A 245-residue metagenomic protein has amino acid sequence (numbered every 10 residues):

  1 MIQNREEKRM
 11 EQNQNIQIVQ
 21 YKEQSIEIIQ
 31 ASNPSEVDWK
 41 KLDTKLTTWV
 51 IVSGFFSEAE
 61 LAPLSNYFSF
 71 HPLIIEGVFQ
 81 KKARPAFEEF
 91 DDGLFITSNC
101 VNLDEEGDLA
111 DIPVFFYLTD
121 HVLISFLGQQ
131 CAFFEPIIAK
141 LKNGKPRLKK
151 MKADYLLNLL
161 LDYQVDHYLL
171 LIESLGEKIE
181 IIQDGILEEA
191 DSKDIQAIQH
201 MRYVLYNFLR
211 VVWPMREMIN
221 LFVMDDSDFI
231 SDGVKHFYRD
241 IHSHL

Functional and structural regions predicted by a protein language model:
M1-H244: Peripheral, non-transmembrane regulatory/ligand-interaction domains of membrane transport proteins
